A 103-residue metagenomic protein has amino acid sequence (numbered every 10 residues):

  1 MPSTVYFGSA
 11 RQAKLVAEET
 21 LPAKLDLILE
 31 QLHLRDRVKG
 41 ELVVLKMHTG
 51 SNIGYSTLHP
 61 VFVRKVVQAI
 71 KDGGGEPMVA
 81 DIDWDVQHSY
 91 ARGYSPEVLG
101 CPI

Functional and structural regions predicted by a protein language model:
M1-I103: N-terminal and secondary-structure boundary signal
